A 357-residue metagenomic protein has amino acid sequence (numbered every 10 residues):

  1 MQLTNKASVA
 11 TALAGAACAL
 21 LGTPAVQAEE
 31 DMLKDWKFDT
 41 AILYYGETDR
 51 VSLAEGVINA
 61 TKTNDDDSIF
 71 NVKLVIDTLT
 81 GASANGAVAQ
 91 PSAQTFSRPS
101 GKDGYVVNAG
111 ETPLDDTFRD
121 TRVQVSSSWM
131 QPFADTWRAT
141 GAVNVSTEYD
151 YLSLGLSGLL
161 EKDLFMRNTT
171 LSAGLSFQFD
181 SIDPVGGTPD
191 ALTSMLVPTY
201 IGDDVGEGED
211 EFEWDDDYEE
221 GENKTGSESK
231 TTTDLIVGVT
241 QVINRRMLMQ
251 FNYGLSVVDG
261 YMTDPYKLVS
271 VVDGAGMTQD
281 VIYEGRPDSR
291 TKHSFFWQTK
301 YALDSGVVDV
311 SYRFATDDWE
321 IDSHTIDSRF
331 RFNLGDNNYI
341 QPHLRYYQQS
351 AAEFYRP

Functional and structural regions predicted by a protein language model:
F38-T40, V72-L74, G141, L171-L175 (+3 more regions): Membrane-embedded beta-strand positions of outer-membrane beta-barrel proteins
I42-G46, I76-T80, V143-Y149, K162-L164 (+6 more regions): Transmembrane beta-strands of outer-membrane beta-barrel pores
Y45-L53, T117-V123, V145-L154, P287-S289 (+2 more regions): Solvent-exposed loop/turn segments connecting transmembrane beta-strands in outer-membrane beta-barrel proteins
V51-E55, K73, S83-A89, N144 (+6 more regions): Outer-membrane beta-barrel translocator domains and adjoining extracellular loop/strand segments of Gram-negative
I58-K62, S127-Q131, G158-K162, V237-Q241 (+3 more regions): Residues on the lipid-exposed face of transmembrane beta-strands in outer-membrane beta-barrel proteins
D65-D67, A134-T136, F165-R167, N244-R246 (+3 more regions): Outer-membrane beta-barrel channels and translocator barrels
K73-V125, T170-R245, Q341-P357: Outer-membrane beta-barrel translocator/channel fold
Q94-P113, N252-K300, S311, T316-D327 (+2 more regions): Outer membrane beta-barrel transmembrane domains
